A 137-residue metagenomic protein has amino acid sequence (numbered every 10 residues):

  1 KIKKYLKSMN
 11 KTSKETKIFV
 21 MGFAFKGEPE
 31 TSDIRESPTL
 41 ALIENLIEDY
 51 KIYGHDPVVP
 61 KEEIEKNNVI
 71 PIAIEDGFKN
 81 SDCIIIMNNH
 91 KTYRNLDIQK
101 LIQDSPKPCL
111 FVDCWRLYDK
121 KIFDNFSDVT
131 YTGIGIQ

Functional and structural regions predicted by a protein language model:
K1-Q137: Structural/interface elements that position substrates and couple domains in central-metabolism enzymes
